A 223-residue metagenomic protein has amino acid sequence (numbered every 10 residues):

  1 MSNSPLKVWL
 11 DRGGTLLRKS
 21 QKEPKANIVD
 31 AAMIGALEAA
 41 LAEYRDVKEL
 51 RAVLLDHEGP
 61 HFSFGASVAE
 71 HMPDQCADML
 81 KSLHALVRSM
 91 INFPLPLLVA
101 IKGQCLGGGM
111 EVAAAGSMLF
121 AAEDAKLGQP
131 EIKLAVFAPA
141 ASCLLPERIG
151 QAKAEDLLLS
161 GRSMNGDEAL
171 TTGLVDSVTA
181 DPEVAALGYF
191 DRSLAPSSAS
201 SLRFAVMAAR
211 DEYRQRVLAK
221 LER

Functional and structural regions predicted by a protein language model:
M1-E58: Conserved CoA-thioester-binding segment of acyl-CoA-metabolizing enzymes
I34-G35, E49, D56-S89, C105: Glycine- (often His-adjacent) and acidic-residue-rich active-site loop that binds/positions the CoA thioester
A40-E43, S82-P94: Catalytic-core regions built around general acid/base machinery
L55, V112-A114, A169: Hydrophobic/aromatic residues within transmembrane alpha-helices of multi-pass small-molecule transporters
R88-L134, S163: Glycine-rich beta-to-alpha active-site loop
S117-M118, D156, S160-R162, E168 (+1 more regions): Well-ordered beta-strand positions
F120-A122, V175-L221: C-terminal long alpha-helix characteristic of the crotonase
C143-A152: Hydrophobic, secondary-structure "cap" segments at the distal end of domains
